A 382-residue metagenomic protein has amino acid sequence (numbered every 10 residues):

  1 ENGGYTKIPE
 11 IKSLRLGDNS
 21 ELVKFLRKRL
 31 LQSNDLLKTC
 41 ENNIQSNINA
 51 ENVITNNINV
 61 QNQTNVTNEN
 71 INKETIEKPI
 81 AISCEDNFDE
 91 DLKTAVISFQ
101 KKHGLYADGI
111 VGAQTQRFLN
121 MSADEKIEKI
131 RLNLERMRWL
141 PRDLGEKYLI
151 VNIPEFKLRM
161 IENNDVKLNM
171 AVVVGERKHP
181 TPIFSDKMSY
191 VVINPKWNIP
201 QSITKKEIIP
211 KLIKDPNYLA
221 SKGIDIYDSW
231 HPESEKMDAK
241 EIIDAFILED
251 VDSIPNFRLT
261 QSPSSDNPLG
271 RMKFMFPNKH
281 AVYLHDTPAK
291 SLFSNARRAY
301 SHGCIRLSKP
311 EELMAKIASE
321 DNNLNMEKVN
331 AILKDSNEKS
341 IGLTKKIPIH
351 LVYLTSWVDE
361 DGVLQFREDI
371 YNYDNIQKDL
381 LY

Functional and structural regions predicted by a protein language model:
E1-A107, A113-Y382: Well-ordered beta-sheet/strand-loop patches within structured domains
